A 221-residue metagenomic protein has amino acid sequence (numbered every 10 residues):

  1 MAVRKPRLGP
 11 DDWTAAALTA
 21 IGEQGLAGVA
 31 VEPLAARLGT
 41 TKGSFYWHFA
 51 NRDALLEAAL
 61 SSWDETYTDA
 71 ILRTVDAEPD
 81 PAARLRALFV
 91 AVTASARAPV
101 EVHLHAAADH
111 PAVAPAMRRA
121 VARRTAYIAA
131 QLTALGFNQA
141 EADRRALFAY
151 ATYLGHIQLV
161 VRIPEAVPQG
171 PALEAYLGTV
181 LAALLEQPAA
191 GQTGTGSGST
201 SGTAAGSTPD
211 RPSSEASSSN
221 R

Functional and structural regions predicted by a protein language model:
R4-L8: A detector for short, charged/polar N-terminal pre-domain segments
G9-D12, A16-A58: Helix-turn-helix
T14, T68, R86, A122-A129 (+3 more regions): An amphipathic alpha-helix signature
A16-Q24, T66, A70-T74, H103 (+1 more regions): Solvent-exposed, amphipathic alpha-helical segments
R52, A59, W63-Y67, V92 (+2 more regions): Hydrophobic/aromatic residues within well-ordered alpha-helical segments
A58, D69-E101, A146-A149: Hydrophobic alpha-helical connector segments
A94-R118, R162: Amphipathic alpha-helical segments used for helix-helix packing
A114-R118, T133-R221: Hydrophobic/aromatic-rich alpha-helical bundle segments in the mid-to-C-terminal region
